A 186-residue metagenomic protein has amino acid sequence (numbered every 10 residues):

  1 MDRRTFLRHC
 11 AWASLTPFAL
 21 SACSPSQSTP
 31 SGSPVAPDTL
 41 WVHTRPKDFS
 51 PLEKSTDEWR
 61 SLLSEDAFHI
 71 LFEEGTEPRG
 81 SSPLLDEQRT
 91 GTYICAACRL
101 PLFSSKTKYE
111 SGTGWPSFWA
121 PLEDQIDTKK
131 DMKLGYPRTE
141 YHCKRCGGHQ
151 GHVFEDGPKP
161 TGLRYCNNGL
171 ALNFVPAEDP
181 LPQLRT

Functional and structural regions predicted by a protein language model:
M1-F18: N-terminal secretory signal peptides and thylakoid transit peptides that target proteins across membranes
A22-D66: C-terminal segment of N-terminal export signals and the immediately downstream linker at the start of the mature
P51, R60-L62, D66-I94, L100-T186: A short Gly-Trp-Pro
